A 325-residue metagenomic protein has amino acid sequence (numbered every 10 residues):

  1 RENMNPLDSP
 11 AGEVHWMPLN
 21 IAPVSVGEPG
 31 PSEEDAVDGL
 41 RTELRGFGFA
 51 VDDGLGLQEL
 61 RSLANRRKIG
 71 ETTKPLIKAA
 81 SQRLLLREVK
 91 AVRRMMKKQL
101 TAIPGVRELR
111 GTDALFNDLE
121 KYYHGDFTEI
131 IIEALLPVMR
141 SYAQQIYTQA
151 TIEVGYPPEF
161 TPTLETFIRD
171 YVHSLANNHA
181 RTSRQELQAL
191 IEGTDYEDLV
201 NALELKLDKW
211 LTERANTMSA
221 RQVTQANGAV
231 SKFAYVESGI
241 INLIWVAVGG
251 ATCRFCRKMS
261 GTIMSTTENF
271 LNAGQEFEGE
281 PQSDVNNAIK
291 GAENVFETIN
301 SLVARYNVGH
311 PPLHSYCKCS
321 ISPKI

Functional and structural regions predicted by a protein language model:
R1-E28: Charged substrate- and nucleic-acid-binding regions of tRNA-handling and nucleotidyl-transfer enzymes, centered on
E2, E13, L203-L207, V223 (+1 more regions): A general structural motif at alpha-helix termini
L7, V248-G250, K324-I325: Generic structural motif
V24-G239, V295-L313, S322-I325: N-terminal leader/targeting and assembly helices and adjacent pre-domain segments
R221, A226-K232, S238-I299: Short, hydrophobic/π-rich interface segment
